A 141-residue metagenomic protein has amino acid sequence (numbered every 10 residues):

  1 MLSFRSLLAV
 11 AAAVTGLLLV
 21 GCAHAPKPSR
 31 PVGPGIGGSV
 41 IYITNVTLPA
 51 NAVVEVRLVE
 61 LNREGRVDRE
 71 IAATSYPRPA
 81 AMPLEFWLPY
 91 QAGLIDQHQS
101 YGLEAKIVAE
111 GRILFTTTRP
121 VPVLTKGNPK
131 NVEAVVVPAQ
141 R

Functional and structural regions predicted by a protein language model:
M1-C22: Sec-dependent bacterial lipoprotein signal peptides
G16-G35: Bacterial Sec signal peptide processing site at the extreme N-terminus
I36-I43, V56: A short, amphipathic beta-strand motif
V40-A50, L61: Structural motif
E55-V59, G102-K106: Beta-strand signatures of extracellular beta-sandwich domains
N62-I95: Tryptophan-paired
P83, V123-R141: Extracellular beta-sheet/turn segments enriched in Thr/Pro/Gly and aliphatic residues
E104-T117: Short acidic/polar inter-strand loop motif in beta-rich domains
